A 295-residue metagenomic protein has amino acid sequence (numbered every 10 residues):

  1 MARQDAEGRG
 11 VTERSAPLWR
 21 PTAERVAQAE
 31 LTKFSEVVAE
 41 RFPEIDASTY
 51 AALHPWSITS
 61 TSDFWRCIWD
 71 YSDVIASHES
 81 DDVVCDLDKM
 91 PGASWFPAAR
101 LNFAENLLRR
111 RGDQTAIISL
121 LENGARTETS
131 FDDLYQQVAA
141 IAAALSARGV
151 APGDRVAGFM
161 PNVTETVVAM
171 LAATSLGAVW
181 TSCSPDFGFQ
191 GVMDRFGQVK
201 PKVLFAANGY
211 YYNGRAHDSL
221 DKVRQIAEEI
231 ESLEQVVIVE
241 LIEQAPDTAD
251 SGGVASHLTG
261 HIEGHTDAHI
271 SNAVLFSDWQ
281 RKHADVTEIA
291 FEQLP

Functional and structural regions predicted by a protein language model:
G10-P91: N-terminal amphipathic, basic-rich helices that act as targeting or association modules
E36, E40-I45, A104-D133, Q244-D247: AMP-dependent adenylate-forming
A52-W56, I117-L171, G188-M193, D267 (+1 more regions): Conserved AMP-binding/adenylate-forming core of the ANL superfamily
R66-S80, P97-I118: A short N-terminal helical cap/helix-turn-helix that marks the beginning of AMP-binding/adenylate-forming
N123, V203-P295: ANL superfamily adenylate-forming
A157-M160, T166, M170, T174-I226: Short beta-strand->loop structural element characteristic of the AMP-binding/adenylate-forming
